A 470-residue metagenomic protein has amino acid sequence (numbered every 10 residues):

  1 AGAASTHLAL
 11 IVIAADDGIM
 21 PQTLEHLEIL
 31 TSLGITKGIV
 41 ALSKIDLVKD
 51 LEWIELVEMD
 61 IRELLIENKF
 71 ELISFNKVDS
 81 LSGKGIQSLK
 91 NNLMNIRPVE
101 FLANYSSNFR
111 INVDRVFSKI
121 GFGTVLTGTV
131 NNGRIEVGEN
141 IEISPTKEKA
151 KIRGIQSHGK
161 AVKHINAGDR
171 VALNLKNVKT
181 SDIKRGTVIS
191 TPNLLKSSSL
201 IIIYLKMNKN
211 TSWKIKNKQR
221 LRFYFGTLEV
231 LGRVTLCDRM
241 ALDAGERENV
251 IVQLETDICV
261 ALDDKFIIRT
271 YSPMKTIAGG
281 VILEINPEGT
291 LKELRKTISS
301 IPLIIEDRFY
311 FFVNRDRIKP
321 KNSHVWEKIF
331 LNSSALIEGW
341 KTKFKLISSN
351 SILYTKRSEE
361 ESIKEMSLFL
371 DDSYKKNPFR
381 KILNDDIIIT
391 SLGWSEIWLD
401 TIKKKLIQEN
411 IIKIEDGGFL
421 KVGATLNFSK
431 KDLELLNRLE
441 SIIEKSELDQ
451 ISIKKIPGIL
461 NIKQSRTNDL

Functional and structural regions predicted by a protein language model:
A1, D257, T467-L470: Short, intrinsically disordered, charge-balanced linker/junction segments flanking boundaries in proteins
A3-H26, T31-E55: Conserved Switch II/interswitch segment of TRAFAC-class P-loop GTPases
L10, L30, S43, I61 (+8 more regions): Residue-level signature of catalytic and energy-coupling elements of molecular machines, predominantly ATP/GTP-dependent
A14-A15, I39-E55, F75-K84, K176 (+4 more regions): G-domain G4 guanine-recognition motif of GTPases
A15-M20, I35, K44-K49, S80-K84 (+6 more regions): Conserved nucleotide-binding/hydrolysis micro-motifs of P-loop NTPases
E55, E63-T211: Conserved catalytic-core segments of large NTP-driven translation/proteostasis enzymes
N140-D307, D400, K421-V422, S429: Beta-strand/loop-dominated core regions that host nucleotide or nucleotide-derived cofactor-binding catalytic loops
N286-L470: C-terminal non-catalytic scaffold/interaction domains in large multidomain proteins
